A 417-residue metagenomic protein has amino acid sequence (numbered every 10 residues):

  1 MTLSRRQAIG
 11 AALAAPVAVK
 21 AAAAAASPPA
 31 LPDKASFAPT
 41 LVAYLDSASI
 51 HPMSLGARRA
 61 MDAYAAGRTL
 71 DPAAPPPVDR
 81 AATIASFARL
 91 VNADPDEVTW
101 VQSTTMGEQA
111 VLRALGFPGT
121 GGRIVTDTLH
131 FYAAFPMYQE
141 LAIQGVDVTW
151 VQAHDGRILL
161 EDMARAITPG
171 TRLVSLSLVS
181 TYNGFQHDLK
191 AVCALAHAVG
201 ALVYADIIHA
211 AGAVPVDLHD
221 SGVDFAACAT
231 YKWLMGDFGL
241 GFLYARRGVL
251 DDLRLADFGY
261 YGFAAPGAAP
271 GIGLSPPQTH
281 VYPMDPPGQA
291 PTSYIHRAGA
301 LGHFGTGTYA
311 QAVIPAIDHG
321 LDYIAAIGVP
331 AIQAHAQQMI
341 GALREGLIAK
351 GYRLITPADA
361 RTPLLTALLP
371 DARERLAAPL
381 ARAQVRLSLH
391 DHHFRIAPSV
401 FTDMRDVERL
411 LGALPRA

Functional and structural regions predicted by a protein language model:
M1-L3: N-terminal secretory signal peptides
R6: Residues within the helices of the helix-turn-helix
I9-A417: Pyridoxal 5′-phosphate
